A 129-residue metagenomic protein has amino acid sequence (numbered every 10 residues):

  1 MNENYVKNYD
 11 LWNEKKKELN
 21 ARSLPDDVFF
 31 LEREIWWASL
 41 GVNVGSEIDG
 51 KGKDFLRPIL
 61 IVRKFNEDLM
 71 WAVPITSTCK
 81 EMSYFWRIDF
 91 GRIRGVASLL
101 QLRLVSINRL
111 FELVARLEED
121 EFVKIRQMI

Functional and structural regions predicted by a protein language model:
M1-R57, I61-I129: Conserved functional hotspots at enzyme active or ligand-binding sites that engage polyanionic ligands
